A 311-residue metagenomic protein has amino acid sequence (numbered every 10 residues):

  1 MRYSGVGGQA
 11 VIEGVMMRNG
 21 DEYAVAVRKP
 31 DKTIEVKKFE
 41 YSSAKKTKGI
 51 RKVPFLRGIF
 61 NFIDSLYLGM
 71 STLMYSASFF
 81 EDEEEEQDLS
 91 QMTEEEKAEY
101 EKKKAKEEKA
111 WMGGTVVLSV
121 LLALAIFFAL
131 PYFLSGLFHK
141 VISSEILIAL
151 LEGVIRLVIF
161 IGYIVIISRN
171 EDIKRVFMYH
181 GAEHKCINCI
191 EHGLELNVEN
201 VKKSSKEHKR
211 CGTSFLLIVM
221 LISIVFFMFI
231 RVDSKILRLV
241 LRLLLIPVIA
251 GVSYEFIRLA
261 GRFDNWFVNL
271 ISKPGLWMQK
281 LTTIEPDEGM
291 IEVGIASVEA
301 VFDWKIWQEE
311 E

Functional and structural regions predicted by a protein language model:
M1, G5, A10, K46-K52 (+2 more regions): Cytosolic juxtamembrane amphipathic/interface segments immediately preceding and feeding into a transmembrane helix
M1-D88: Divalent-cation
R2-G7, V11, V15-M17, D21 (+6 more regions): Polar-ligand-bearing catalytic/cofactor-coordination segments of membrane-embedded or membrane-tethered inner-membrane
M17-A24, T115-L124, R175: Alpha-helical transmembrane segments of integral membrane proteins, especially early/N-terminal helices
Y75-F79, S119-S144, V219-L241, P247-A250 (+1 more regions): Juxtamembrane "helix exit" motif at the C-terminal ends of alpha-helical transmembrane segments in multi-pass membrane
E81-K104, W111-M112, V116, A125-E145: Hydrophobic transmembrane alpha-helix segments characteristic of membrane transport and insertion machinery
E108, M112, V116, I148-R156 (+2 more regions): Residue-level signature of transmembrane alpha-helical entry/exit and packing/kink sites in multi-pass membrane
W111-F127, H208-V219: Select subsegments of transmembrane alpha-helices in polytopic membrane proteins, especially boundary-proximal
